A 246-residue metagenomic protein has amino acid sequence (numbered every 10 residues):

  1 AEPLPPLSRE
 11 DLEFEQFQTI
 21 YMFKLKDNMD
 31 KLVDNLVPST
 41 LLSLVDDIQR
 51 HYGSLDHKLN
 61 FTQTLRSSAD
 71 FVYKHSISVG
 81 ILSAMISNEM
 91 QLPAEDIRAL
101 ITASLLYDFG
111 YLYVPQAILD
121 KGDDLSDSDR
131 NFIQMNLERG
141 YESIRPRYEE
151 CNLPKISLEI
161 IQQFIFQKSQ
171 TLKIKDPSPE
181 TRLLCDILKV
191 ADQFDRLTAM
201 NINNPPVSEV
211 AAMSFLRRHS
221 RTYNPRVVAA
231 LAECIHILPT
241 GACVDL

Functional and structural regions predicted by a protein language model:
A1-V72: Non-catalytic interface/linker regions that flank or bridge core catalytic/transmembrane domains
L32, I86-D96, D120-D124, R147-C151 (+1 more regions): Inter-helical turn/loop segments and adjacent helix faces that build the functional surface of alpha-helical bundle
S67-S78, G122-N136, N201-V207: Active-site metal-coordination segments of metallo-dependent hydrolases
A69-L100, R139, E150, K175: Alpha-helical phosphate/pyrophosphate-handling elements in metalloenzyme active cores
S78-I86, F132-P146, S208-S220: An active-site-proximal "capping" alpha-helix that borders the catalytic cofactor pocket
I97-D123, G140, L158-L172, L188-D195 (+1 more regions): His-Asp-centered metal-binding catalytic motifs of divalent-metal-dependent phosphohydrolases/nucleases
S104, R145-K189, N203-N204, F215-L246: Histidine/acidic-rich helix-loop-helix segments that form or flank divalent-metal centers in metalloenzyme catalytic
I133-L137, T181-A199, P206-F215: Active-site-proximal alpha-helical segments within enzyme catalytic domains
